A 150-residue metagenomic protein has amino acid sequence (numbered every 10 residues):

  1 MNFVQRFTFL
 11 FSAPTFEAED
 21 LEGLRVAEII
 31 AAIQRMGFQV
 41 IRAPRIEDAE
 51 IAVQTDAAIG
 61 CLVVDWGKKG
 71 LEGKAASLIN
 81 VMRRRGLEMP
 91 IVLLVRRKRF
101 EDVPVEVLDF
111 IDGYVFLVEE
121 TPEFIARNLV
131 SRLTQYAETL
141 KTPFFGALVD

Functional and structural regions predicted by a protein language model:
M1-Q39, T121-D150: Non-catalytic signal-transmission and effector/linker regions of two-component phosphorelay proteins
F11, V92-L93: Structural beta-sheet core signal
L21-A27, I46, A58-E88, V95-D102: Conserved phosphotransfer microenvironments
M36, L87, V107-I111: Short, structured coil segments at secondary-structure junctions
G37-R45, A52: Short hydrophobic/Thr-rich beta-strand motif most characteristic of the beta2 strand and flanking loop of CheY-like
V40, M89-I91: Hydrophobic anchor at the start of a short beta-strand that flanks the dinucleotide cofactor-binding loop
E47-Q54, A76, N80, E123 (+1 more regions): Amphipathic, non-transmembrane alpha-helical secondary structure
G73, S77, L93-R127: Alpha4 helix (beta4-alpha4-beta5 surface) of REC/receiver domains from two-component response regulators
